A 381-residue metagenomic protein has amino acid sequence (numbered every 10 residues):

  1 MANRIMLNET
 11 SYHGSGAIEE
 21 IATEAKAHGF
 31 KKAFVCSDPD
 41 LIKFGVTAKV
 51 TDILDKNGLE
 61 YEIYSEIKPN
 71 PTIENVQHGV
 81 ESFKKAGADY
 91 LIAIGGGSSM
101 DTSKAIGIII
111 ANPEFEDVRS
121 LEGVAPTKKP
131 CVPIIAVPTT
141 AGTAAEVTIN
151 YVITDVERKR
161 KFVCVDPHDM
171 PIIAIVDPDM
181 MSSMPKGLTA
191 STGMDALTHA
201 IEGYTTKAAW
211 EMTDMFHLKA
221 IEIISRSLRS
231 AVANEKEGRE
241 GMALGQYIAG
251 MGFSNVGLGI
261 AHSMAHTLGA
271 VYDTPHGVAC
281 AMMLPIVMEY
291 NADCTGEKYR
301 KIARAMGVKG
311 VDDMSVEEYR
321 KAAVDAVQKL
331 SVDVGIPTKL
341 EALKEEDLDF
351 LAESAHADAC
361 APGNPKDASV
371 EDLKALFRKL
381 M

Functional and structural regions predicted by a protein language model:
M1-Y64: An N-terminal, well-structured beta->alpha segment
I18-I21, K43-V46, I73-V76, S98-S103 (+3 more regions): Short glycine/serine/threonine-rich phosphate/pyrophosphate-binding segments that cradle anionic phosphate groups
I42-F115, R229-R239: N-terminal small/polar loop signature for handling phosphorylated ligands or for N-terminal nucleophile
E74-D179: Glycine/threonine-rich beta-strand-loop-alpha-helix active-site module that forms ligand/phosphate-binding
N150-V256: Carboxylate- and glycine-rich phosphate/diphosphate-binding segment that chelates Mg2+/Mn2+
T267-M306: Catalytic phosphate/nucleotide-handling subdomain of diverse soluble enzymes
Y299, K309-M381: C-terminal charged capping/lid subdomain of soluble metabolic enzymes
